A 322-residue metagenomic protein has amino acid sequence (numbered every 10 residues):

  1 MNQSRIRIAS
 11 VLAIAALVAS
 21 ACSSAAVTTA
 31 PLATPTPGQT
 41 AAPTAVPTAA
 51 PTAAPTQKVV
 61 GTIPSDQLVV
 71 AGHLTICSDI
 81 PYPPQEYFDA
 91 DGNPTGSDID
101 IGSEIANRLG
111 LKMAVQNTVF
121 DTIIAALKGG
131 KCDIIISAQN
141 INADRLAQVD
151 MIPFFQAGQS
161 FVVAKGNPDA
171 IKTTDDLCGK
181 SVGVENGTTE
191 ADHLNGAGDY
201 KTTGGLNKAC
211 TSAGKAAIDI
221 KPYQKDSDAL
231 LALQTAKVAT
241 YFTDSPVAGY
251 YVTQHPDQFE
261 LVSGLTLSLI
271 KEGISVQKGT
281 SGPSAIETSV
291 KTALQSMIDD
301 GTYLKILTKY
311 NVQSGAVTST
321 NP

Functional and structural regions predicted by a protein language model:
S23-P31: Bacterial lipoprotein signal-peptidase II cleavage site
A30-L32, A41-N93, D169-I171, D175-S181 (+2 more regions): Immediate post-signal peptide segment of exported/extracytoplasmic ligand-binding proteins
A54, I99-R108, K165-P168, D175-T189 (+1 more regions): Extended ligand-binding regions for polar small-molecule ligands
Q57-A138: Extracytoplasmic small-molecule ligand-binding "clamshell" domains of the periplasmic binding protein/Venus flytrap
I80, F155-V163, G214, G249 (+2 more regions): Periplasmic-binding protein-like
S103-R108, Q116-N117, D121-I134, Q148-V149 (+5 more regions): Short helices/loops that flank or line small-molecule/ion binding pockets
L111-K112, V119-T122, Q139-N140, I152-G204 (+2 more regions): A conserved helix-loop-strand patch within extracytoplasmic ligand-binding domains of the periplasmic binding
D121, Q139-L146, L194-A197, Q234-L269: A ligand-binding cleft/hinge motif common to bilobed small-molecule-binding domains
